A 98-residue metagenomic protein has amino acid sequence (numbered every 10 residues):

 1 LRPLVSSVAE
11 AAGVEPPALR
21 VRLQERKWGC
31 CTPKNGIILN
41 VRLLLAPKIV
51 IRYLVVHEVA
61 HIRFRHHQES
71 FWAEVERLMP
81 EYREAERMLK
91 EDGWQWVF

Functional and structural regions predicted by a protein language model:
L1-Y53, I62-F98: Active-site-proximal or metal-binding-adjacent scaffold patches in catalytic folds
E58: Walker B catalytic acidic pair
